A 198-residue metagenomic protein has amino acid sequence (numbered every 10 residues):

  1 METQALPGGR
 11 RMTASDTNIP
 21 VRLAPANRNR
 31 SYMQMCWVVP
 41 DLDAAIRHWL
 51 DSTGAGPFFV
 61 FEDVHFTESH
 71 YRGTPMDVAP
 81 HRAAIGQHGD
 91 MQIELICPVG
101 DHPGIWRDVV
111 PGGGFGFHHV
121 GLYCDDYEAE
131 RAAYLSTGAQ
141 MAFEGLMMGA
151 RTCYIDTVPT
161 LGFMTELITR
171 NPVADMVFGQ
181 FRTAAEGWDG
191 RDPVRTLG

Functional and structural regions predicted by a protein language model:
E2-M33, W37-F59, T74-Q140, D156-G198: Glyoxalase I/VOC metalloenzyme domain signal
S31, M148-R151: Short acidic/glycine-enriched loop/turn segments that link adjacent beta-strands
V60-V64, E144-M148: A short, aromatic/hydrophobic, helix- or strand-capping loop or linear motif that either lines the entrance/gate
H65-H70: Short, charge-patterned binding micro-sites
